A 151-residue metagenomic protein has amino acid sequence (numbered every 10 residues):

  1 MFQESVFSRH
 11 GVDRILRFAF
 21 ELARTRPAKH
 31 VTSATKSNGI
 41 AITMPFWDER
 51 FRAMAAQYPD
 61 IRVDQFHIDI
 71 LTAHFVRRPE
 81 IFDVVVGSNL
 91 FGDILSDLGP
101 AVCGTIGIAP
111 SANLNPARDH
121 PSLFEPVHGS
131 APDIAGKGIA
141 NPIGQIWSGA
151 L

Functional and structural regions predicted by a protein language model:
M1, S33, I68, S88 (+1 more regions): Generic, low-specificity signal for short hydrophobic/alpha-helical stretches with a mild N-terminal bias, encompassing
M1, S5-F7, G11, K36 (+4 more regions): Aromatic-residue detector
F2-D69: Glycine-rich phosphate/diphosphate-binding loop of Rossmann-like nucleotide-binding domains
F75-L151: Glycine-rich phosphate/nucleotide-binding loop
